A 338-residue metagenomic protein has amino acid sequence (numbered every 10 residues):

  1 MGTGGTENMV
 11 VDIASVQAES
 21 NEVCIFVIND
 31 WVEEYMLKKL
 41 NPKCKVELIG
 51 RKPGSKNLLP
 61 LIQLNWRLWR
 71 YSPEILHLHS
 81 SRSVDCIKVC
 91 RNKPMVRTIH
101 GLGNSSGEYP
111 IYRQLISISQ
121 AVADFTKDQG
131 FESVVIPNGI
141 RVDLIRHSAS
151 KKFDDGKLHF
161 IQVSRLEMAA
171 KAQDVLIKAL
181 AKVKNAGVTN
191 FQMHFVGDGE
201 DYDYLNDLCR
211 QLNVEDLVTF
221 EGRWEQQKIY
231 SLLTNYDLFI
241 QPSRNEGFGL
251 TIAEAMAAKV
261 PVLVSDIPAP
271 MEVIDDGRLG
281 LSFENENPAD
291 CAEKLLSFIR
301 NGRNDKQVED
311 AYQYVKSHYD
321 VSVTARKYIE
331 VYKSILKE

Functional and structural regions predicted by a protein language model:
M1-G4, N8-L59, G199-D201: N-terminal strand-loop element at the rim of the active site of nucleotide-sugar-dependent glycosyltransferases
N57-P60, H77-V84, I99: Short His-centered aromatic/hydrophobic patch
A121, G139: Carbohydrate-associated surface elements
K152-K171, I177-L180: Conserved donor-binding/catalytic core segment of Leloir-type glycosyltransferases
D201-Y204, E215-E225, L232, L281-S282: Active-site donor-binding acidic/aromatic loop of nucleotide-activated sugar and phosphosugar transferases involved
R244: Aromatic "clamp/platform" in nucleotide-sugar-dependent glycosyltransferases that forms part of the donor/acceptor
P261-V264: Short hydrophobic beta-strand element within catalytic cores of glycosyltransferases and related nucleotide-activated
D276-G277, L281-P288, S297-G302: Conserved acidic donor-binding segment of nucleotide-sugar-dependent glycosyltransferases
